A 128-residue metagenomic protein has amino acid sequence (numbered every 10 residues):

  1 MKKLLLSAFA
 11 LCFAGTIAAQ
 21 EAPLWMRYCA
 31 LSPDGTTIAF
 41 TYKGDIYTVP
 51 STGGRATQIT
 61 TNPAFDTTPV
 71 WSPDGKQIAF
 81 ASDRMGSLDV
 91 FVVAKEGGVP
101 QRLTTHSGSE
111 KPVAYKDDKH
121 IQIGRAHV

Functional and structural regions predicted by a protein language model:
M1-L4: Positively charged n-region of N-terminal signal peptides that target proteins for export
L6-S7, I17: Cleavable N-terminal signal peptides
A19-W25, P50-T67, S82, V93-S109: Multi-bladed beta-propeller domains
P23-I38, P63-A81, T105-R125: Conserved beta-propeller blade repeats
S87-F91: Structural motif
